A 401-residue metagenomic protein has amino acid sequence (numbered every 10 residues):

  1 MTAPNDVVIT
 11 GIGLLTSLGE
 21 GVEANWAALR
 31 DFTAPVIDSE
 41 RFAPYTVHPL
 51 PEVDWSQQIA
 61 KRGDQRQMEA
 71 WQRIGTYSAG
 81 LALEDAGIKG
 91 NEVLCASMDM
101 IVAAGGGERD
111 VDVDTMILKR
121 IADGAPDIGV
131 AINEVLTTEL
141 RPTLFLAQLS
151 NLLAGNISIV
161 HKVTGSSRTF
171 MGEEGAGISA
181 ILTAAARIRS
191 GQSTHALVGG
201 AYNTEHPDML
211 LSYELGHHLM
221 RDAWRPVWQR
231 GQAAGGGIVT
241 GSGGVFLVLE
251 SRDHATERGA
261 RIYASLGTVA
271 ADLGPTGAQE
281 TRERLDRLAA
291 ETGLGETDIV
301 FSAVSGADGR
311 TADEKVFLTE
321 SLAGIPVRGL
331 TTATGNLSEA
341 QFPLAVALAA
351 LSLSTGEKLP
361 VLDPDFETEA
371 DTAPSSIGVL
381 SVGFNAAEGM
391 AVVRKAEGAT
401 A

Functional and structural regions predicted by a protein language model:
M1-S166, I178, A186-S190, A201 (+2 more regions): Conserved "HGTGT" condensation-loop signature of ketosynthase/thiolase-family condensing enzymes that catalyze
T169-G175: Short beta->alpha junction loops
T183: Internal active-site segments that recognize and position negatively charged phosphoryl groups and nucleotide moieties
Q192-H195: Alpha-to-beta junction loops
